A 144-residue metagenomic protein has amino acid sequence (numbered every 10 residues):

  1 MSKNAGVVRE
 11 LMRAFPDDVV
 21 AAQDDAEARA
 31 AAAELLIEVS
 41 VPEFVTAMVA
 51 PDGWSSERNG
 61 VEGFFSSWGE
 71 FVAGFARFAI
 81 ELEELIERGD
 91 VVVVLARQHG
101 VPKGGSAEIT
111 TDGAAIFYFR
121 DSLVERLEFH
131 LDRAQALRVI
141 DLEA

Functional and structural regions predicted by a protein language model:
M1-E34, E38-P42, R138-A144: Short, low-complexity N-terminal intrinsically disordered segments enriched in polar/charged residues
M1-K3, V7, G69-A144: A beta-strand edge to alpha-helix "cap/lid" segment located at domain peripheries
R13, P42, E62, A115-F117 (+1 more regions): Short non-domain terminal segments
V20-A21, V49, G53, P102: Residue-level detector of alpha-helix boundaries and kinks
D24-D25, G60, D132: Intrinsic-disorder/low-complexity, polar/charged segments
A30-D90: A solvent-exposed, acidic/Ser-Thr-rich amphipathic alpha-helical stretch
